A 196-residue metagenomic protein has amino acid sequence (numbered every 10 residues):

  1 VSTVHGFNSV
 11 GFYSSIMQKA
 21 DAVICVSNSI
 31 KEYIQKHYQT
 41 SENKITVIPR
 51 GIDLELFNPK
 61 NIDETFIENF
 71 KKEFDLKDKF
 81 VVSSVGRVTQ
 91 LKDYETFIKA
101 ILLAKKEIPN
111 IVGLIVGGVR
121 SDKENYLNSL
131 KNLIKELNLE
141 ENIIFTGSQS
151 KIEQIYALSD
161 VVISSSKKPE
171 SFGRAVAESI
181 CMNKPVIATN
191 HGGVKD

Functional and structural regions predicted by a protein language model:
V1-N28: A conserved, positively charged/aromatic
S29, G51: Carbohydrate-associated surface elements
I52, V85, V112-N128: Glycosyltransferase donor-sugar binding loop
N58-D75, V81, S129-K131: A short helix/loop element that forms part of the nucleotide-sugar donor recognition site in Leloir-type
L76-K92, I98-I101, L114: Conserved donor-binding/catalytic core segment of Leloir-type glycosyltransferases
D122-L127, E140-Q149, I155: Active-site donor-binding acidic/aromatic loop of nucleotide-activated sugar and phosphosugar transferases involved
E153, S171, V176-C181, K195-D196: Short alpha-helical segment that forms part of, or immediately flanks, the ligand-binding pocket in carbohydrate-active
P185-A188: Short hydrophobic beta-strand element within catalytic cores of glycosyltransferases and related nucleotide-activated
